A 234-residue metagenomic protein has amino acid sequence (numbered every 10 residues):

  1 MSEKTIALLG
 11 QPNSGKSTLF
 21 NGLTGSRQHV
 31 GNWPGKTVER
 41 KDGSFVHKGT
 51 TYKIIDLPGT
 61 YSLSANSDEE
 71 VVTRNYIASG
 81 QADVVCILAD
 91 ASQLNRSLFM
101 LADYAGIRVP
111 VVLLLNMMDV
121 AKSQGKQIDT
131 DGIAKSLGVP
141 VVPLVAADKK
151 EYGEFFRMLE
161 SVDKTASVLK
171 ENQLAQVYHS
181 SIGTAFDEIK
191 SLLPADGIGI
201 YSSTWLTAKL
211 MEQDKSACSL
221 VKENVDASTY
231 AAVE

Functional and structural regions predicted by a protein language model:
M1-L63, G80: Conserved G1/Walker A P-loop phosphate-binding module
L19-F20, V38, D56, T73 (+3 more regions): Residue-level signature of catalytic and energy-coupling elements of molecular machines, predominantly ATP/GTP-dependent
P34, K53, A65, E69 (+8 more regions): Helical mechanochemical/support elements of P-loop NTPase systems and associated helical scaffolds
G35, G59-T60, A91-N95, M117-K122 (+1 more regions): Conserved nucleotide-binding/hydrolysis micro-motifs of P-loop NTPases
G43-K48, V72-P140: Conserved C-terminal guanine-recognition region of P-loop GTPase G domains, centered on the G4
A121-L174: Canonical P-loop GTPase G-domain recognition
G138-P140, T165-E234: Extended helical scaffolds that flank P-loop GTPase cores
